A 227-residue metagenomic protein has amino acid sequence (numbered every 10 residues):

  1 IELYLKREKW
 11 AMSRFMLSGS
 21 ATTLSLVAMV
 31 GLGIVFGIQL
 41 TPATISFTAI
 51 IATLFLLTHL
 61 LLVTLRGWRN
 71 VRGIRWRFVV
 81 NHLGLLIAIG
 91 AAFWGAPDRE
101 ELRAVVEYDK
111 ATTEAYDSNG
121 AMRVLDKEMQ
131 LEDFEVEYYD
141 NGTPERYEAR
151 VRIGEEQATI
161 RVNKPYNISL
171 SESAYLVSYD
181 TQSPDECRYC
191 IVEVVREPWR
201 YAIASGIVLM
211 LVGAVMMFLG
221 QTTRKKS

Functional and structural regions predicted by a protein language model:
I1-S227: Solvent-exposed, non-transmembrane regions of integral membrane proteins
